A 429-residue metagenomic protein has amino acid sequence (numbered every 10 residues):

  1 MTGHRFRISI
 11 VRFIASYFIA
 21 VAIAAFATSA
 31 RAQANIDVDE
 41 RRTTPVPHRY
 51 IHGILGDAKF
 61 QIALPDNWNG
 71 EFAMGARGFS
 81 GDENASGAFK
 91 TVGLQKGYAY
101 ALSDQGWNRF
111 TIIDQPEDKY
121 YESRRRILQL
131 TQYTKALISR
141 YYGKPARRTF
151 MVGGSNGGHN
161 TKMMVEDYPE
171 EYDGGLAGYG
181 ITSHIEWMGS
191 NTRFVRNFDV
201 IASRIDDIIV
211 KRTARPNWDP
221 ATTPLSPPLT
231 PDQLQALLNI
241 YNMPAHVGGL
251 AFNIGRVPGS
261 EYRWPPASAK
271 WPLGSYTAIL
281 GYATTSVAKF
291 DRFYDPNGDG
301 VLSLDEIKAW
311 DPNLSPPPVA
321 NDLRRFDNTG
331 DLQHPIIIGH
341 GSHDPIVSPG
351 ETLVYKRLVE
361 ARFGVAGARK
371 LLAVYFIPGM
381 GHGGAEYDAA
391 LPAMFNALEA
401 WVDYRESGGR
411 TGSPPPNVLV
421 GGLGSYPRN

Functional and structural regions predicted by a protein language model:
M1-V11: N-terminal secretory signal peptides that target proteins for export/translocation
F13-A25: Bacterial N-terminal signal peptides
T28-A32: Sec/Tat signal peptide C-region and signal peptidase I cleavage site
Q33-N429: C-terminal His-loop and adjacent cap/lid subdomain of alpha/beta-hydrolase
